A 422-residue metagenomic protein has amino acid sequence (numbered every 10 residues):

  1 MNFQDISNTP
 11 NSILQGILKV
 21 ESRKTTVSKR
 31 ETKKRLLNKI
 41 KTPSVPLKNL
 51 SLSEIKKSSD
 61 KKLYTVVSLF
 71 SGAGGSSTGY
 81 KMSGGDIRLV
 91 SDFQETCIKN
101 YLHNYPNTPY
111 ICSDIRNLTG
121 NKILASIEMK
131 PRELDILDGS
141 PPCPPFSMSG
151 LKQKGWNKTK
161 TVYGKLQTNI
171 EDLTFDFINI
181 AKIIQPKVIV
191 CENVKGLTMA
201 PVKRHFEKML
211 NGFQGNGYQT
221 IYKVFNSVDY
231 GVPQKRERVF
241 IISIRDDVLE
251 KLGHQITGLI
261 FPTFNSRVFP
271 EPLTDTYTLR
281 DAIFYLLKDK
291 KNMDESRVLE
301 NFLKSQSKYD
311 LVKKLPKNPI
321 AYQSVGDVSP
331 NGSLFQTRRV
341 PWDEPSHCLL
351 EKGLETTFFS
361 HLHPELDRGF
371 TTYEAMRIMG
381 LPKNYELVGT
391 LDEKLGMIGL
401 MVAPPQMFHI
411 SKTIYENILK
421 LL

Functional and structural regions predicted by a protein language model:
M1-I87, C97-N100, G212-G215, R238-L422: S-adenosyl-L-methionine-dependent DNA methyltransferase catalytic core
P46-Q185, K195-M199, R204: Core alpha/beta nucleotide-donor-binding catalytic domains of modification enzymes
P106, P141-P142, P186, P233 (+2 more regions): Proline-centered helix-kink/hinge sites
C112, D138, N226, I242 (+1 more regions): Residue-level detector of conserved, well-ordered beta-strand and adjacent loop positions that form binding/recognition
R116, N226-V228, D289, N384: Short, solvent-exposed coil/turn elements at secondary-structure transition points
M129-P131, P233-K235, V340-D343: Extracellular/periplasmic catalytic domains that process cell-envelope and extracellular macromolecules
K130-P131, S227-D229, L334-T337: Short, P/G- and charge-enriched loop/turn segments at secondary-structure junctions
T168-I244: Conserved Class I SAM-dependent methyltransferase catalytic core
